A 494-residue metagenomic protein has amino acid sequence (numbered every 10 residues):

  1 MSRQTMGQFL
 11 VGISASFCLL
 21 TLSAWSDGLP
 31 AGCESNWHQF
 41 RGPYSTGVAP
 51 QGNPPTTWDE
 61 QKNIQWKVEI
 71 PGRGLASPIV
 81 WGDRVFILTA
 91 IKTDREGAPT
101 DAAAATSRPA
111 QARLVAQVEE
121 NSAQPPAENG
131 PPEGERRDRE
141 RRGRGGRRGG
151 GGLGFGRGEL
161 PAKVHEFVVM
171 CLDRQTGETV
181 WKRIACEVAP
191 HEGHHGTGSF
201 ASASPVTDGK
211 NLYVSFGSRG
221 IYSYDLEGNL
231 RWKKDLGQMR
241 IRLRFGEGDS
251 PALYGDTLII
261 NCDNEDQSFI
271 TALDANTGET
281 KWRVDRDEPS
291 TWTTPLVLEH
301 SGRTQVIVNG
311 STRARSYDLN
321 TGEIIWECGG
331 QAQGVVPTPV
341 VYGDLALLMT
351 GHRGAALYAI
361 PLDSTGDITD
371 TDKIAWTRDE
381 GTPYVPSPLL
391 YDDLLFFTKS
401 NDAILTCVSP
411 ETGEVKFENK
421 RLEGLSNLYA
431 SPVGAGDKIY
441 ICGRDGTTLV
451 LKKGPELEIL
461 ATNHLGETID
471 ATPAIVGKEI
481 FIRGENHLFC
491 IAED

Functional and structural regions predicted by a protein language model:
M1-S14: Bacterial N-terminal signal peptides that target proteins for export
V11-S23: Bacterial N-terminal signal peptides
A24-D494: Noncatalytic, solvent-exposed loop/strand surfaces of beta-propeller-type extracellular/periplasmic domains
